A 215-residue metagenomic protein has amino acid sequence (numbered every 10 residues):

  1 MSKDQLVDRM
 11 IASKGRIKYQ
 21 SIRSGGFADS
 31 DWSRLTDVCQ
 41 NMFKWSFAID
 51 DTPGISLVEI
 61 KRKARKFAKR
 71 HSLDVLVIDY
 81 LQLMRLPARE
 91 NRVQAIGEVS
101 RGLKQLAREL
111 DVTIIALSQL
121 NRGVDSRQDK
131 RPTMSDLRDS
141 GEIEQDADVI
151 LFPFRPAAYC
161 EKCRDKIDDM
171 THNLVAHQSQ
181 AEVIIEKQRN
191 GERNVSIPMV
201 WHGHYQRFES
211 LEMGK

Functional and structural regions predicted by a protein language model:
M1-Q5, T52-E182, N190, H202-R207 (+1 more regions): P-loop NTPase motor core
M1-S72, L86, S196-P198: Cytosolic-facing regulatory segments adjacent to core modules
I185: Cys/His-rich Zn2+-binding cysteine-cluster or related metal-binding knuckle/ribbon modules and their
R193: Conserved ATP/PPi-binding loop(s) of AMP-dependent carboxylate-activating enzymes
